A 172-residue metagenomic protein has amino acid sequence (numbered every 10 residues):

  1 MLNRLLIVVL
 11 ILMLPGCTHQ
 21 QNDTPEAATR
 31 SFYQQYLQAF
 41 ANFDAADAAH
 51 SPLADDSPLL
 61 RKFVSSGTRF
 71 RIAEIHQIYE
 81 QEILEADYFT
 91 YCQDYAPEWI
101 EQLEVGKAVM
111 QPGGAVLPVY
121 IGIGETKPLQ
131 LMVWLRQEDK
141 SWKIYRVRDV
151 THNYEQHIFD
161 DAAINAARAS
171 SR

Functional and structural regions predicted by a protein language model:
M1-L6: Bacterial N-terminal signal peptides that target proteins for export
I11-L12: Short, linear, compositionally biased motifs with a strong N-terminal bias
P15-G16: C-terminal motif of bacterial Sec signal peptides marking the signal peptidase cleavage site
Q21-T29, L53, S57, G124 (+1 more regions): Solvent-exposed, acidic/flexible segments
N22-F43: Short, aromatic-enriched amphipathic alpha-helices that serve as compact interaction elements
L37-A41, A45-Q77: Short, solvent-exposed secondary-structure junction/capping segments
R61-K127: Surface-exposed, charged secondary-structure patches
M110-M132, E138-D139, I144-R172: Low-complexity, intrinsically disordered terminal/linker segments enriched in charged and Gly/Pro repeats
